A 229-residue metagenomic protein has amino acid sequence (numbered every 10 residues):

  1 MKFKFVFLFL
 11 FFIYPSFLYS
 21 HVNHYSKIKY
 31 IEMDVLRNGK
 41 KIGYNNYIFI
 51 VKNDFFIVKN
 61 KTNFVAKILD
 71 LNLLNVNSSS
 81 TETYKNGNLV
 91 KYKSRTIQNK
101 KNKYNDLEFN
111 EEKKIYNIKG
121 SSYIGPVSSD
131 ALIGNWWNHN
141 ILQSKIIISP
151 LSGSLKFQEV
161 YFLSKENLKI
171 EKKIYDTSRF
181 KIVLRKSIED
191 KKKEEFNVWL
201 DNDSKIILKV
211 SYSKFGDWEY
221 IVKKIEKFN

Functional and structural regions predicted by a protein language model:
F5-Y14: Sec-dependent N-terminal signal peptides
F7, S128, G134, I147-S152: N-terminal non-cleavable signal-anchor helices
S16-S20: Membrane-interface motif at the C-terminal end of an N-terminal transmembrane signal
H21-F109, I141-N229: Acidic, serine/threonine-rich low-complexity disordered tracts
S94-W136: Hydrophobic, well-structured mid-protein blocks that either form specific transmembrane helices
